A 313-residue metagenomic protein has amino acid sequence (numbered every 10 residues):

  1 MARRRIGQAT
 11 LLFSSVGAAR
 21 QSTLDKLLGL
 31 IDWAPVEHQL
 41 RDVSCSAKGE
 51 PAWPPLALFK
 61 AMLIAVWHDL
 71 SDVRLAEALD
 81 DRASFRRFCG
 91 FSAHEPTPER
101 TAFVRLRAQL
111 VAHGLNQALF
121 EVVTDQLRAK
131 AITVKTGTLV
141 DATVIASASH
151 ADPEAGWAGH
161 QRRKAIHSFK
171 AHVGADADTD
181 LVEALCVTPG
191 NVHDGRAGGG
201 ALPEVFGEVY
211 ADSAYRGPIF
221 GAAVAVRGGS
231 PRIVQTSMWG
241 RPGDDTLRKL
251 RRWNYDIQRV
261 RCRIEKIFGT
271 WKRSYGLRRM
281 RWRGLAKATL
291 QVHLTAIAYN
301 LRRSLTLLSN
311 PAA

Functional and structural regions predicted by a protein language model:
M1-A34, H38, S304-A313: Charged, often Cys/His-bearing segments associated with DNA-binding zinc-finger transcription factors
G17-H68, A102: Basic, short loop/linker segments at the boundary and entry of helix-turn-helix/winged-helix-like folds
K48-L56, R163, R283-Q291: Structural motif
E50, I64, E77-D80, G90-F91 (+3 more regions): Polybasic low-complexity intrinsically disordered regions
W67, D81, A112, V226 (+5 more regions): Short, well-ordered loop/turn and helix-capping segments at boundaries between secondary-structure elements and domains
G207, S213-A286, L290-H293: Helix-centered, glycine/charged polyanion-binding patches within enzymatic domains that contact phosphate-containing
